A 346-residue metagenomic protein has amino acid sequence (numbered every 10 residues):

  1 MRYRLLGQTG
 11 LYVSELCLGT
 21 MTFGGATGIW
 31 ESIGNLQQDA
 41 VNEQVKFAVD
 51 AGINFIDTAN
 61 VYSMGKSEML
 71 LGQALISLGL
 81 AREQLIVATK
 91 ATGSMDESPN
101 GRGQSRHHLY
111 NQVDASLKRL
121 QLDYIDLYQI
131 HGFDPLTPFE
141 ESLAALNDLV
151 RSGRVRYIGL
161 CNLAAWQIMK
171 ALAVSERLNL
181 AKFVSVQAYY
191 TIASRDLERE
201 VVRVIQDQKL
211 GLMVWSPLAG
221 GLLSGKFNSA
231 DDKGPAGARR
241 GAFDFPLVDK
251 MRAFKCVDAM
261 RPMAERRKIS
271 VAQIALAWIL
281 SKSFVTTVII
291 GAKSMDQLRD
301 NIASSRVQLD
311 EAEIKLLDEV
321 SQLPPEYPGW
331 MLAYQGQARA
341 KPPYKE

Functional and structural regions predicted by a protein language model:
M1, D207, D231, P235-P262 (+4 more regions): Terminal-tail/helix-coil boundary detector
M1-L85, R151: N-terminal binding-site loop/beta-alpha segment at the start of enzyme catalytic domains that lines or forms
L6, L18, I56, L71 (+12 more regions): Conserved, mostly hydrophobic/aromatic
L11-L16, G52-N54, L80-L85, L122-D126 (+5 more regions): Short, well-ordered coil/turn segments that N-cap beta-strands
T22, N60-Y62, A91-G93, Q129-D134 (+4 more regions): Active-site-proximal loop/turn and secondary-structure-junction residues that shape catalytic pockets, frequently
T27, D96-D196, E200: Glycine/proline-rich, positively charged, aromatic-decorated active-site loop/lid region on the catalytic face
V45, E68, G72-L75, V113-L117 (+7 more regions): Generic structural signal for well-ordered alpha-helices, preferentially at hydrophobic/aromatic core positions
L197-P235, S270: Aromatic-lined glycan-binding groove of carbohydrate-active enzymes
